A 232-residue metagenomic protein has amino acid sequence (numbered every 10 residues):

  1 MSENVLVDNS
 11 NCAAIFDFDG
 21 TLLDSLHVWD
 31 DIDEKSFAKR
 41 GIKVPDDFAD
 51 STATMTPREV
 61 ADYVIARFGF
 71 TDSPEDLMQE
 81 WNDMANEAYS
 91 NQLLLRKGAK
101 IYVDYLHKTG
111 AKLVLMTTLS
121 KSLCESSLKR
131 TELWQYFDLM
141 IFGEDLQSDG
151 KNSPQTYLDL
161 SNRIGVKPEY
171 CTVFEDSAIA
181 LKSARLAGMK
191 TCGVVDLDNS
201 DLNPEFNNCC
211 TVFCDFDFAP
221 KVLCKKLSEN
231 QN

Functional and structural regions predicted by a protein language model:
M1-C12, D104, S120-K121, E125-N232: Asp-based, Mg2+/Mn2+-dependent phosphohydrolase catalytic module
V5-T109: N-terminal helical cap/lid subdomain that shapes the substrate entry/recognition surface in HAD-like hydrolases
F18-G20, K112, F137-M140: Surface-exposed, interaction-prone regions with an acidic/low-complexity signature
L22, L113-M116, V173: Conserved SAM-binding loop
K43, K112, K190: Residue-level detector of anion-binding/catalytic polar loops
Q92, M116, D149: Glycine- and other small-residue-rich loops at beta-strand/loop junctions that grip anionic moieties
